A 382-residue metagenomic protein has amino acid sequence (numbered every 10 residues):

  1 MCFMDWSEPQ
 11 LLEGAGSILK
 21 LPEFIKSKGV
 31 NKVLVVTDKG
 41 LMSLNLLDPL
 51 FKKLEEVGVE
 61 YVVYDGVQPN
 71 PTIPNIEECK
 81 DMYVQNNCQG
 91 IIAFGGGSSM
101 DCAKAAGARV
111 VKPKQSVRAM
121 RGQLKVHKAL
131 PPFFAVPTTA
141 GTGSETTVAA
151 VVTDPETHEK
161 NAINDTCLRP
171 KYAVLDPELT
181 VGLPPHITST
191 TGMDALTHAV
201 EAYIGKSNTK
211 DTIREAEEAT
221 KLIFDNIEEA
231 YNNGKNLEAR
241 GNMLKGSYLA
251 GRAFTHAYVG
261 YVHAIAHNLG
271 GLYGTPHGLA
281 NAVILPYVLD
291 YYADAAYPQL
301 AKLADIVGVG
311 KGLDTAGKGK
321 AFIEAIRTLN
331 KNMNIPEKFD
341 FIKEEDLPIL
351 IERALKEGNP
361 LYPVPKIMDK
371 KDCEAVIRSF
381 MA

Functional and structural regions predicted by a protein language model:
M1-K28: N-terminal amphipathic/basic leader segments beginning at the initiator methionine
I18-L21, S43-L46, I73, S98-A103 (+3 more regions): Short glycine/serine/threonine-rich phosphate/pyrophosphate-binding segments that cradle anionic phosphate groups
L19-L34, K53-V57: Glycine-rich phosphate/diphosphate-binding loops that line cofactor/substrate pockets in enzymes
M42-K114, E229-R240: N-terminal small/polar loop signature for handling phosphorylated ligands or for N-terminal nucleophile
P74-E178: Glycine/threonine-rich beta-strand-loop-alpha-helix active-site module that forms ligand/phosphate-binding
A149-A257: Carboxylate- and glycine-rich phosphate/diphosphate-binding segment that chelates Mg2+/Mn2+
A257-A321, R327: C-terminal catalytic subdomain
L300, G310-A382: C-terminal charged capping/lid subdomain of soluble metabolic enzymes
